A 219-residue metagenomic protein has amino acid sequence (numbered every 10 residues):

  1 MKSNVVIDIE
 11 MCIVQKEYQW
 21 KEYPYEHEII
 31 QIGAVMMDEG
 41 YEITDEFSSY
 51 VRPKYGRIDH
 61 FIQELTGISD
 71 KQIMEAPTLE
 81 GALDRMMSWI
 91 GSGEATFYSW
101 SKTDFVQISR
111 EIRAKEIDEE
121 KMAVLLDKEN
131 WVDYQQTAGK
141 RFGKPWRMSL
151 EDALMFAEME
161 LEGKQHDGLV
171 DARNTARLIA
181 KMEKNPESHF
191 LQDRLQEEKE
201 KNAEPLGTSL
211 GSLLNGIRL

Functional and structural regions predicted by a protein language model:
K2-R110: Conserved non-catalytic scaffold segment of RNase H-like nuclease domains
I7, V132, V170: Active-site flanking residues adjacent to catalytic metal/cofactor-binding acidic residues
M11-I13, Q136, N174: Short, glycine/acidic-enriched loop or turn micro-motifs at the edges of active sites
V14-K16, G139, R177: Conserved protein kinase catalytic core
Q63-T66, I73, Q136-V170: Active-site-proximal helix-loop-helix substrate-binding element of RNase H-like nuclease domains
T103-E129: Substrate-recognition/cap helix-loop segment adjacent to the acidic, metal-dependent catalytic center of Asp-based
G168-L178: Alpha-helical transmembrane segments that form the membrane-embedded catalytic/substrate-binding core of multi-pass
R177-L219: Acidic two-metal-ion nuclease catalytic site recognized across multiple nuclease folds, prominently DnaQ/RNase D-T
